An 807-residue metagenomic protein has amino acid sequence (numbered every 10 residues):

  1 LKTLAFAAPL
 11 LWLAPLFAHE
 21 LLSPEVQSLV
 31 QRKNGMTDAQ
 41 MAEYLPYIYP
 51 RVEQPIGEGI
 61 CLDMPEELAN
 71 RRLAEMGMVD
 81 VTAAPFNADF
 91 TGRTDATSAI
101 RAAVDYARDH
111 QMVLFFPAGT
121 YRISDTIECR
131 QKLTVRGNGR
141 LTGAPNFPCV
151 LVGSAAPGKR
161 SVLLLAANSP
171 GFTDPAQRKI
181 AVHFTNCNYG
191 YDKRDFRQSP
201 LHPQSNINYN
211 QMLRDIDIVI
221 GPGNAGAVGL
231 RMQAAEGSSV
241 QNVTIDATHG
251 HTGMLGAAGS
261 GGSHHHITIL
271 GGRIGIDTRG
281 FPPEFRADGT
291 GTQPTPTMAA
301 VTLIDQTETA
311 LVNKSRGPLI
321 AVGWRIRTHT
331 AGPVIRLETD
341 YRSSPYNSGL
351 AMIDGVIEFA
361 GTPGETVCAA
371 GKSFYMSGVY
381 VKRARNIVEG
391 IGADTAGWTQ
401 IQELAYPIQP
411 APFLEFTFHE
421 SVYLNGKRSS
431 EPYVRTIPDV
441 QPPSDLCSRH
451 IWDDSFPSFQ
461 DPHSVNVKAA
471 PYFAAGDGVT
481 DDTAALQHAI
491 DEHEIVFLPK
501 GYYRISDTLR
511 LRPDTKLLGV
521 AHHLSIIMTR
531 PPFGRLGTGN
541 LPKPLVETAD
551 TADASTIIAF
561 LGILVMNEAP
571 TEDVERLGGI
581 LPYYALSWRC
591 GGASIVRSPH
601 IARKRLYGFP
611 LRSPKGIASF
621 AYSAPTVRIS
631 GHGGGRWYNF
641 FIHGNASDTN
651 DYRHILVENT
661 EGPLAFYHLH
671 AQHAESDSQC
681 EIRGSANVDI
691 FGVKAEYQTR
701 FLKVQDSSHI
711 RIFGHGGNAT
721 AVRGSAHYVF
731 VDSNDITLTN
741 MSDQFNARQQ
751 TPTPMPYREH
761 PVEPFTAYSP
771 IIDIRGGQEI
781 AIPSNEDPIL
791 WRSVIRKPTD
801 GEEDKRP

Functional and structural regions predicted by a protein language model:
L4, A8, A14-P117, S124-G221 (+11 more regions): Extracellular "leader-to-stem" segments immediately downstream of a signal peptide or signal-anchor in secreted/lumenal
D109-H110, P145-F147, G158, A225-G226 (+15 more regions): Short, well-ordered loop/turn elements at secondary-structure boundaries
F116-A118, S124, A257, L498-G501 (+7 more regions): Short His-Asn-centered micro-motif
R136-N138, K516-A521, F701-Q705: Short hydrophobic/aromatic-enriched beta-strand-loop microsegments
A235-G250, A257-I274, T278-G355, F359-A360 (+2 more regions): Long, polar low-complexity repeats
T480-A484, T515, G684: Long alpha-helical, hydrophobic tracts
V574-P582: Long, low-complexity intrinsically disordered regions
